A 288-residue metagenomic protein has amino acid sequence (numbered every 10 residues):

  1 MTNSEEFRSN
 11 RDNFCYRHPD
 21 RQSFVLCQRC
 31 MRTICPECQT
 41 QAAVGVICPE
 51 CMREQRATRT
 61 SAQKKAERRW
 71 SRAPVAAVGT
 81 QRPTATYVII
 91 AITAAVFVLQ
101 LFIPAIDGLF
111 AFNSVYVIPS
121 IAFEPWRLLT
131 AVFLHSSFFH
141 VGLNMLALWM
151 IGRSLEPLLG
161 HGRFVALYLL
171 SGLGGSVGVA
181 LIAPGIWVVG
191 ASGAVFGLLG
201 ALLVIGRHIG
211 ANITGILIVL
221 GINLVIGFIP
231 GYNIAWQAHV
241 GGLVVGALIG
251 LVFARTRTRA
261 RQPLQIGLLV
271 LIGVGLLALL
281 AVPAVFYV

Functional and structural regions predicted by a protein language model:
M1-V78, I229-V288: C-terminal transmembrane module of polytopic alpha-helical membrane proteins
N3, K65-Q81, A85-V88, A94-F97 (+3 more regions): Long amphipathic alpha-helical segments used for membrane anchoring, targeting, substrate engagement, or oligomerization
K64, P157-L158, L202-L217, A254-G267: Alpha-helical transmembrane bundle and helix-membrane interface signal in multi-pass integral membrane proteins
A76-I90, G162, G206, I213 (+2 more regions): Membrane-water interface of alpha-helical transmembrane segments
R82-A191, I229-Q237: N-terminal TM1-TM2 helical hairpin plus the immediately adjacent luminal interfacial "cap"
A95, L99, G174, G178 (+6 more regions): Alpha-helical membrane-inserting segments
G142-L158, L169, G197-H208, V244-T256: Membrane-interfacial alpha-helical segments at the cytosolic side of multi-pass membrane proteins
L169-L170, G215-L224, L268-G273: Central hydrophobic cores of alpha-helical transmembrane segments in multi-pass integral membrane proteins
